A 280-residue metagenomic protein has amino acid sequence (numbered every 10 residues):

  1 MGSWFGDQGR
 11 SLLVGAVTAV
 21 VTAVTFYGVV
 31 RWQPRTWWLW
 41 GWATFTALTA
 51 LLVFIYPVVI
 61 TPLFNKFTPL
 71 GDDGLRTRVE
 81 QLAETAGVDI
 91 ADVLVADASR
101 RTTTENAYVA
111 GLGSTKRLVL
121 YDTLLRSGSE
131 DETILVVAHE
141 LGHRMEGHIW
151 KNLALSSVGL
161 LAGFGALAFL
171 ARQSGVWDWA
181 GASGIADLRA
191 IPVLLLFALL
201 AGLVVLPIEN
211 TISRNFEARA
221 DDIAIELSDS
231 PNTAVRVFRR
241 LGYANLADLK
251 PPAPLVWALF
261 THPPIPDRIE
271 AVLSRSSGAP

Functional and structural regions predicted by a protein language model:
M1-I185, L199, L203-P280: Polar-ligand-bearing catalytic/cofactor-coordination segments of membrane-embedded or membrane-tethered inner-membrane
D187-I191: N-terminal signal-anchor/signal peptide hydrophobic helix marking the start of the first transmembrane segment
V193-F197: Alpha-helical transmembrane segments
